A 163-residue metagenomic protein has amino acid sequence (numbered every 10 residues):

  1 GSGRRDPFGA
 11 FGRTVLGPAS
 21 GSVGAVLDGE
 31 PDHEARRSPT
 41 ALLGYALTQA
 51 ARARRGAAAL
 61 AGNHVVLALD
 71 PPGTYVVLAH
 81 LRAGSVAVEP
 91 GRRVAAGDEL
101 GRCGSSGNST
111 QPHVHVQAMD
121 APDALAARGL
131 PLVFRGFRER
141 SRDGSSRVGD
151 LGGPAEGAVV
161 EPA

Functional and structural regions predicted by a protein language model:
G1-G29, S141-A163: Polar/charged, compositionally biased leader and regulatory segments
R4-D6, R54-A58, G107: Short consensus segments that form the blades of beta-propeller domains, in both extracellular/periplasmic
G9-F11, L60-A61, V86-A87: Short, small/polar residue-rich loop motifs at catalytic or cofactor-binding pockets
V15-V26, A87-R102: Short, well-structured beta-strand-loop connectors
A25-R82: Zn2+-dependent peptidoglycan hydrolase active-site motif and core
D28-P31, L100-T110: Short, charged beta-turn/beta-strand-edge "cap" motif at the junction between a beta-strand and an adjacent loop
A46, A57, R92-A95, Q117-A163: Acidic, glycine-rich catalytic/binding loops that coordinate metals and/or anionic ligands
R82, Q111-M119: Histidine-centered catalytic micro-motifs
